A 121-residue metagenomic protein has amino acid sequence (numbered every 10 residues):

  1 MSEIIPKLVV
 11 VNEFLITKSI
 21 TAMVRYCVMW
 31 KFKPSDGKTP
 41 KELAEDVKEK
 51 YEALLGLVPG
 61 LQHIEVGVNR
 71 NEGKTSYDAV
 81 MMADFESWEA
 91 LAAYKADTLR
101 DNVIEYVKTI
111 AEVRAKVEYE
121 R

Functional and structural regions predicted by a protein language model:
P6-D78, E86-A93, Y119-R121: Short S/T/G/P-rich N-terminal loop/turn motif that feeds into the first structured element of a domain
P59-Q62, T98, A111: Structural motif
L91-A96, D101-V107: C-terminal structural segments of small proteins and small subunits
Y106-E118: Conserved short beta-strand edge segments in small beta-sheet-based binding/regulatory domains
